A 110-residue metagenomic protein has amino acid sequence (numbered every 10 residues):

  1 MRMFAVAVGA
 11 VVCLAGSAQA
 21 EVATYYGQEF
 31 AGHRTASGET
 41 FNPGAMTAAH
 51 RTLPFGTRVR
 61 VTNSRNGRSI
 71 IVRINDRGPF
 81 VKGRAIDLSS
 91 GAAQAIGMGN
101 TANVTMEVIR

Functional and structural regions predicted by a protein language model:
R2-R110: Secreted/periplasmic proteins
